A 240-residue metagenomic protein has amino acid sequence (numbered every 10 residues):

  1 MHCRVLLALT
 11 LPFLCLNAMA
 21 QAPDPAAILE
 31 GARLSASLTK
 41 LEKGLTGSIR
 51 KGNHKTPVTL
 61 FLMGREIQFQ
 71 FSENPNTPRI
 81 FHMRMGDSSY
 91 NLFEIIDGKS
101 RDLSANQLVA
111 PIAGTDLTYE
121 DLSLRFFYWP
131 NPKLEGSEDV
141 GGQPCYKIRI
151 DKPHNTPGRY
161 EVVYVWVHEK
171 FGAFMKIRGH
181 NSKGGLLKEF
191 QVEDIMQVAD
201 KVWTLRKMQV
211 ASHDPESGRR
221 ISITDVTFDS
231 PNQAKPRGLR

Functional and structural regions predicted by a protein language model:
M1-L7: Bacterial N-terminal signal peptides that target proteins for export
A8-N17: Bacterial N-terminal signal peptides
A18-L62: N-terminal cleavable signal peptides for secretion/export
Q21-G31, S37-L41, G86-E161, R237-R240: Flexible, processing/modification-adjacent segments and terminal tails in exported/periplasmic/extracellular proteins
G47-S48, Q70, F81-G86, I95 (+1 more regions): Ribonuclease/tRNase effector modules and their secretory precursors
P57-M63, F81-M85, N131-S137, E193-M196: Short, exposed beta-strand/loop patches in secreted or surface proteins that constitute
I67-F71, S89-E94, D102, F174-G179 (+2 more regions): Short hydrophobic/aromatic-rich beta-strand segments that constitute the beta-sheet cores of beta-sandwich/beta-barrel
P144-G238: Gly/Pro-enriched, hydrophobic low-complexity segments that function as extracytoplasmic propeptides/linkers
